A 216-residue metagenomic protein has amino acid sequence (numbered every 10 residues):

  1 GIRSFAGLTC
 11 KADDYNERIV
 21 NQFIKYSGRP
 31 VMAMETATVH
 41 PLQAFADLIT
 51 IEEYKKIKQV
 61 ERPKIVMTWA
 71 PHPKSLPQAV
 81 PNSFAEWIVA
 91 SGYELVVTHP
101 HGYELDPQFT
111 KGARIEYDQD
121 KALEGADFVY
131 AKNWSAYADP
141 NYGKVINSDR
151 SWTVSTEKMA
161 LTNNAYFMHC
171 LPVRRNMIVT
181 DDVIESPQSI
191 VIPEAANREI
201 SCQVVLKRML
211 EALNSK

Functional and structural regions predicted by a protein language model:
G1-E53, R174-R175: Phosphate/diphosphate ligand-binding glycine-rich loop within oxidoreductases
V20-I24, F84-V89, P107, S155-A160 (+1 more regions): Short amphipathic alpha-helical segments and helix-helix/interface helices
V31-E35, H40, M67, V97 (+2 more regions): General beta-strand structural signal in soluble alpha/beta enzymes
H40-F45, A126-D127, I200-V204: Short, charged, surface-exposed secondary-structure boundary motifs
E52-K132: Glycine-rich phosphate/diphosphate-binding loop of Rossmann-like nucleotide-binding domains
Q108-V183, Q188-S189: Rossmann-like adenosine-cofactor binding region
E185-K216: C-terminal helix-to-coil terminal segments
